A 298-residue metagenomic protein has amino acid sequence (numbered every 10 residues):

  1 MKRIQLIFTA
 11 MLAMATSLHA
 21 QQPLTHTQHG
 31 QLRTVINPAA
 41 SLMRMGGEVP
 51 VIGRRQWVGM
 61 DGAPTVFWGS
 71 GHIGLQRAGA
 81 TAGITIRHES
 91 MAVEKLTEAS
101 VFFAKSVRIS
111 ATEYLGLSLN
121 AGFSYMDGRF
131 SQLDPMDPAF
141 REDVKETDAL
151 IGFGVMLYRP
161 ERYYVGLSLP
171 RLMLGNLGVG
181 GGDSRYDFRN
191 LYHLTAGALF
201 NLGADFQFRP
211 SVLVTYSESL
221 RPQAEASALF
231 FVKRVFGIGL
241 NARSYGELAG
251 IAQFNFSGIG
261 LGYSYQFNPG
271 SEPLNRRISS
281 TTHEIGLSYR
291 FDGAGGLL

Functional and structural regions predicted by a protein language model:
M1-P23, D292-L298: Cleavable N-terminal export/targeting peptides
Q21-L298: Subset of outer-membrane beta-barrel
